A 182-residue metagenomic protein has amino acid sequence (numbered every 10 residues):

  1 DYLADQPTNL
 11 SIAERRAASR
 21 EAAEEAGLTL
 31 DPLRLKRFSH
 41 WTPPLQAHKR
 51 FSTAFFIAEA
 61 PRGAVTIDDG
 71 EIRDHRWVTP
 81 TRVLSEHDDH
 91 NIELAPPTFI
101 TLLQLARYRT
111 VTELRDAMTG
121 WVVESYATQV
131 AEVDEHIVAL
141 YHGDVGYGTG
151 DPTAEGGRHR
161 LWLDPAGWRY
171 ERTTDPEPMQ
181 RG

Functional and structural regions predicted by a protein language model:
D1-A64, P80-R82, H90, L94-R107 (+2 more regions): Active-site segment of metal-dependent pyrophosphate-handling enzymes, primarily the Nudix hydrolase catalytic core
D31, D68, A95, Y141-G143 (+1 more regions): Alpha-helix initiation/capping motif
H40, H48, H75, H87-H90 (+3 more regions): Histidine (H) residue identity feature
D68-D74, T81-H90: A mid-sequence, solvent-exposed acidic-amphipathic segment
D68-R76, M118-G120, G156: Short intrinsically disordered coil segments
D88-A95, D175-M179: Low-complexity, flexible helical/coil segments
V111-G182: Core RNA-modification/binding signature centered on pseudouridine synthases
